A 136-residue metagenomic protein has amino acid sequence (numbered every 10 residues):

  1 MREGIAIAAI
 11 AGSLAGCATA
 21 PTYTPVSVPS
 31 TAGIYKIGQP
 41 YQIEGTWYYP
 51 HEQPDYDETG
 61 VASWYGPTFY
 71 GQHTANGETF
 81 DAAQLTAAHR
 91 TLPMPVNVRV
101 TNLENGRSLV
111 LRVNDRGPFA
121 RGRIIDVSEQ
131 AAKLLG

Functional and structural regions predicted by a protein language model:
M1-C17: Sec-dependent bacterial lipoprotein signal peptides
S13, C17-G136: Secreted/periplasmic proteins
